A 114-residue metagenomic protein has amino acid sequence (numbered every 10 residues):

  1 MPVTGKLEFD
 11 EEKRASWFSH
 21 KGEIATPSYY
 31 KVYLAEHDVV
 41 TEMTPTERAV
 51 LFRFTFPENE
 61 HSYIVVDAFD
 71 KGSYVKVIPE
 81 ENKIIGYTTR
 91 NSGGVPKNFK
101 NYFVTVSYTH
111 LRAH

Functional and structural regions predicted by a protein language model:
M1-V3: Solvent-exposed N-terminal domain segments of exported/luminal and surface proteins
E8-P45: Extended, loop-rich substrate-binding clefts of extracytoplasmic carbohydrate-active enzymes
Y30-Y33, T41, F52, K83-T89: Generic recognition of long tandem-repeat/solenoid scaffolds
L34-S73: Acidic, contiguous internal or C-terminal segments within carbohydrate-active enzymes that form a structured patch used
V39-M43, V75-V77, Y102-S107: Broad, structure-driven detector of short, well-ordered beta-strand segments within folded domains
D70, I84, K97-F99, F103: Catalytic and substrate-binding clefts that recognize carbohydrates or anionic sugar/phosphate headgroups
G72-N91: An exposed acidic His-Trp-rich patch
T109-H114: Conserved small/polar residues in nucleotide/adenosyl-binding loops
